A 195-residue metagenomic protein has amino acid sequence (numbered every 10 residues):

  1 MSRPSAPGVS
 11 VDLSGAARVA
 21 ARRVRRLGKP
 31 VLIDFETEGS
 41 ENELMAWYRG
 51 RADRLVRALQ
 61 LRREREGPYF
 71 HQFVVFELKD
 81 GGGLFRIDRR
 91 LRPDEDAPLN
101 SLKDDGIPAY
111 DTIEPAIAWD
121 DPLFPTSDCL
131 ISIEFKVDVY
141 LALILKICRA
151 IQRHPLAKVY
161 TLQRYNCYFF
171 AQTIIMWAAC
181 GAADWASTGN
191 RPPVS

Functional and structural regions predicted by a protein language model:
M1-Y165, C180-S195: Non-catalytic ligand/cofactor/substrate-binding and regulatory segments of enzyme domains
I175: Cys/His-rich zinc-coordinating modules
